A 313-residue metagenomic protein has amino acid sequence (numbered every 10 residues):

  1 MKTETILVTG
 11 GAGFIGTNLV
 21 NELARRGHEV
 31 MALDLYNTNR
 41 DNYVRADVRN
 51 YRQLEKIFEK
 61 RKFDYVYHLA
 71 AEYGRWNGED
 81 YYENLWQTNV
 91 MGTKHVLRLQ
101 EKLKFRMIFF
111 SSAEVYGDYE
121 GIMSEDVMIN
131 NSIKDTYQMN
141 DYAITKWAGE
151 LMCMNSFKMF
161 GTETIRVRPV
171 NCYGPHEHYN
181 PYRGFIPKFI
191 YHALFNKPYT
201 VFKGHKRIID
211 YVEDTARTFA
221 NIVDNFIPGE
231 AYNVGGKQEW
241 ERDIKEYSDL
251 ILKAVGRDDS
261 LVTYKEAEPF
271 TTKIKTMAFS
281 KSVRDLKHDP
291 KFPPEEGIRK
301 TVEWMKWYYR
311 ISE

Functional and structural regions predicted by a protein language model:
I6-R26: N-terminal Rossmann NAD(P)H-binding glycine-rich loop of SDR-like oxidoreductase domains
N39-N50: Rossmann-fold cofactor-recognition segment
V48-T88: NAD(P)H-binding glycine-rich loop region in Rossmannoid oxidoreductase-like domains and their noncatalytic homologs
K62, H68, K94-N140: Conserved Rossmann-fold NAD(P)-dependent oxidoreductase catalytic core, especially the SDR/UDP-sugar
E72-W76, A113-E120, V170-Y173: Active-site segment of SDR-like NAD(P)-dependent oxidoreductases
G121-I122, D126, L151-N221, S248-K253: NAD(P)-dependent short-chain dehydrogenase/reductase
T145-A148: Active-site helix of classical SDR
F195-E313: C-terminal substrate-binding subdomain of Rossmann-fold SDR/epimerase-dehydratase oxidoreductases
